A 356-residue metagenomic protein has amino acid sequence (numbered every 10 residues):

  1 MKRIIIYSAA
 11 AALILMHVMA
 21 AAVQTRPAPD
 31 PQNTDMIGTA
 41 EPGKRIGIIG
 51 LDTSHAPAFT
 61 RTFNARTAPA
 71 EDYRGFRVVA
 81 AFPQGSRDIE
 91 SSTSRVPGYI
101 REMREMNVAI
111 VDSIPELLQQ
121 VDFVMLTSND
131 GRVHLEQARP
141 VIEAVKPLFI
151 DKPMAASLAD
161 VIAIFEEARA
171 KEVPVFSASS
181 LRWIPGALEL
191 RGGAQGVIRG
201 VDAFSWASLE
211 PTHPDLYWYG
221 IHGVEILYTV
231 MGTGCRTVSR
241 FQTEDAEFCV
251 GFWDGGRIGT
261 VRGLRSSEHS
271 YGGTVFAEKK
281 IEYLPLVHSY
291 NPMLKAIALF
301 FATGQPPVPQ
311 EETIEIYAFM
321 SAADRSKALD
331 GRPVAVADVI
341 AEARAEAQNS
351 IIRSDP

Functional and structural regions predicted by a protein language model:
M1-A9: Bacterial N-terminal signal peptides that target proteins for export
K2, A21-A144, R169-A170, L329 (+1 more regions): N-terminal glycine-/serine-/threonine-rich beta1-alpha1-beta2 phosphate-ribose binding loop of Rossmann-like
S8-H17: Bacterial N-terminal signal peptides
T25-T39, V124-M125, T303-P356: C-terminal helix-rich "cap/oligomerization" subdomain common to oxidoreductases
V145-P147, K152-P153: Short helix/strand-capping hinge loops at secondary-structure junctions that flank key functional elements
M154-H213: A contiguous active-site-proximal alpha/beta segment in oxidoreductase catalytic domains
V201-E268, E311-A318: Rossmann-like dinucleotide-binding domain that binds NAD(P)(H)
C249-L294: C-terminal substrate-binding/catalytic lobe of Rossmann-fold NAD(P)-dependent oxidoreductases
